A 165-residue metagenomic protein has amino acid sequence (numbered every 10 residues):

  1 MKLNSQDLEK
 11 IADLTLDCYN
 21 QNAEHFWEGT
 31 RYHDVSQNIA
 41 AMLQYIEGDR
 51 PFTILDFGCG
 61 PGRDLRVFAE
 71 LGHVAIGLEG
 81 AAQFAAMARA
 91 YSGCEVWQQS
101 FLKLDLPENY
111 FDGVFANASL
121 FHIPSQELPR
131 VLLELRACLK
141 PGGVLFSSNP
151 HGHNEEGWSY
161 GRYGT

Functional and structural regions predicted by a protein language model:
M1-F57, P61-D105, Q126-R130, E134 (+1 more regions): Class I (Rossmann-like) S-adenosyl-L-methionine-dependent methyltransferase catalytic domain, capturing the SAM-binding
L102-V114: A short acidic, Gly/Pro-enriched loop at the edge of an enzyme's catalytic core that lines a small-molecule cofactor
N109, A137-P141: Conserved glycine-rich acetyl-CoA-binding loop
A116-S119: A short beta-strand submotif of the Rossmann-like class I SAM-dependent methyltransferase core that lines
I123-S125, L139-K140: Helix-to-beta-strand junctions that scaffold the AdoMet/dcAdoMet cofactor pocket in Class I SAM-dependent enzymes
